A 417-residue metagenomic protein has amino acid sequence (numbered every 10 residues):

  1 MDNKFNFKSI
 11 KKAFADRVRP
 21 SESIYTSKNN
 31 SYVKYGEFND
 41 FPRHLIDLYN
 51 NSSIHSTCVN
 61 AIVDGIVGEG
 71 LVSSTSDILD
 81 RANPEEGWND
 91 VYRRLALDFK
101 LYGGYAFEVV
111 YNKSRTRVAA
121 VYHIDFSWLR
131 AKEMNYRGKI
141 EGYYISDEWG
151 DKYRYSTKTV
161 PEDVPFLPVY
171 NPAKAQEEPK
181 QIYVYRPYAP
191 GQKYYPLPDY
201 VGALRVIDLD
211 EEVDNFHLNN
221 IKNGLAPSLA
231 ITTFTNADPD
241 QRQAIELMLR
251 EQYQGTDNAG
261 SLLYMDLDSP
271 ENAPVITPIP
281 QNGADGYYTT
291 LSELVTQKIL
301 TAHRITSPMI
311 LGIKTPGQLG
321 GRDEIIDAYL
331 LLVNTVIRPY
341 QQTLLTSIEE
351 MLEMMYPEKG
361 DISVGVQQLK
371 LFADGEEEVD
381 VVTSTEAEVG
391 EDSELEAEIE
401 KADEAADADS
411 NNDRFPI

Functional and structural regions predicted by a protein language model:
M1-V59, G65, E69-L267, D374-D409 (+1 more regions): Structured, contiguous alpha/beta core segments that scaffold functional sites
V110, T301-H303, M351: Generic structural signal for bulky hydrophobic/aromatic residues embedded in well-ordered secondary structure
Q181, P187-S347, E358-G365: A contiguous, surface-oriented mixed alpha/beta subdomain in the mid-to-C-terminal portion of proteins that forms
Q281-T289, R322-I417: Activation/maturation switch segments at domain boundaries
